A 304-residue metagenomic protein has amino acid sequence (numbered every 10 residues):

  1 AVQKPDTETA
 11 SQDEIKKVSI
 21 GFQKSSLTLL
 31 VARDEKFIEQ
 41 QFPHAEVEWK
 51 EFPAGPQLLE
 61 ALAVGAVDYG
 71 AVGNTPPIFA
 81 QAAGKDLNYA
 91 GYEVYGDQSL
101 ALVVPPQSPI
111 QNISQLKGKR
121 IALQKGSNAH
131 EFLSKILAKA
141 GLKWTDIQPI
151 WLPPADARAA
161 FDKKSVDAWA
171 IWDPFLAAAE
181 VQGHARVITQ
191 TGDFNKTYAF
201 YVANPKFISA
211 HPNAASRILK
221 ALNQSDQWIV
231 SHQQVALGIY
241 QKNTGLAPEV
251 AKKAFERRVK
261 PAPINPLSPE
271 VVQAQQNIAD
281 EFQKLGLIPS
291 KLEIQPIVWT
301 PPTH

Functional and structural regions predicted by a protein language model:
E8-E14, P105-R120, S209-P212: Flexible hinge/capping segments at coil-to-helix
E8-S26, A45-E51, G118-A122, Q148-I150: Short, well-ordered beta-strand elements
I15, K24-E51, P56-Q57, A63 (+3 more regions): Short, polar/charged alpha-helical segment
I20-K24, G91-Y92, P105, G118-N128 (+5 more regions): Short beta-strand->loop
L29-R33, P53-N88, Q98-Q111, H130 (+2 more regions): Pocket-flanking alpha-helical
T75, D146-K242: Pocket-lining segment of extracytoplasmic ligand-binding domains
S209-P289: Secondary-structure end/capping motifs
D280-H304: Conserved C-terminal helix/tail region of periplasmic/extracytoplasmic solute-binding proteins
